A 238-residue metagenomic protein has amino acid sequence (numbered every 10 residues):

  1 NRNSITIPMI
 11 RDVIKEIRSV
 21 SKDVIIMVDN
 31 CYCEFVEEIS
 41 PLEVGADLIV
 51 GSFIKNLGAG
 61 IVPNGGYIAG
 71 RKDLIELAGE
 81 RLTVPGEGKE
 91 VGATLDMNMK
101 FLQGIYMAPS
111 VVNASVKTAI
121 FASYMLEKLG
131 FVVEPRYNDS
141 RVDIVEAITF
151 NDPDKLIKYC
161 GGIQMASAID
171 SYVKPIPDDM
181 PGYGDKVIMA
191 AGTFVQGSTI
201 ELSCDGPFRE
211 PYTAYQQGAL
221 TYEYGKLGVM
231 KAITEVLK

Functional and structural regions predicted by a protein language model:
N1-N113, K117, S123-L126, G130-E134 (+1 more regions): Conserved PLP-enzyme active-site core in the AAT-like
E127-L237: Conserved C-terminal alpha-helix-loop-beta "cap" of PLP-dependent enzymes that closes/shapes the active-site mouth
